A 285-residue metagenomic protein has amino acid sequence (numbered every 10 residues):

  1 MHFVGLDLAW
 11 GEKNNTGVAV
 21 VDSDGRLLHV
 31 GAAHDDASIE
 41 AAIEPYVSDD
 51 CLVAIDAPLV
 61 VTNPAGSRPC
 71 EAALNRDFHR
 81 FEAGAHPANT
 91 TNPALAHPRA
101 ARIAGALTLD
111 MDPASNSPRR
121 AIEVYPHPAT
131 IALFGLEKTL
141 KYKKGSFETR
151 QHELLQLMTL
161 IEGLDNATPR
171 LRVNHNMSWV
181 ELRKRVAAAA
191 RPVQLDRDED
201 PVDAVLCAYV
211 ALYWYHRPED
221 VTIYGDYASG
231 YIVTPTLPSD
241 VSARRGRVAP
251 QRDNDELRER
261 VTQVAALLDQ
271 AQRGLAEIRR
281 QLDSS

Functional and structural regions predicted by a protein language model:
M1-V4, L8-E259: RNase H-like (RuvC/DEDD) metal-dependent nuclease/polynucleotide-processing core
N254-S285: Short, low-complexity, charged amphipathic interaction modules
